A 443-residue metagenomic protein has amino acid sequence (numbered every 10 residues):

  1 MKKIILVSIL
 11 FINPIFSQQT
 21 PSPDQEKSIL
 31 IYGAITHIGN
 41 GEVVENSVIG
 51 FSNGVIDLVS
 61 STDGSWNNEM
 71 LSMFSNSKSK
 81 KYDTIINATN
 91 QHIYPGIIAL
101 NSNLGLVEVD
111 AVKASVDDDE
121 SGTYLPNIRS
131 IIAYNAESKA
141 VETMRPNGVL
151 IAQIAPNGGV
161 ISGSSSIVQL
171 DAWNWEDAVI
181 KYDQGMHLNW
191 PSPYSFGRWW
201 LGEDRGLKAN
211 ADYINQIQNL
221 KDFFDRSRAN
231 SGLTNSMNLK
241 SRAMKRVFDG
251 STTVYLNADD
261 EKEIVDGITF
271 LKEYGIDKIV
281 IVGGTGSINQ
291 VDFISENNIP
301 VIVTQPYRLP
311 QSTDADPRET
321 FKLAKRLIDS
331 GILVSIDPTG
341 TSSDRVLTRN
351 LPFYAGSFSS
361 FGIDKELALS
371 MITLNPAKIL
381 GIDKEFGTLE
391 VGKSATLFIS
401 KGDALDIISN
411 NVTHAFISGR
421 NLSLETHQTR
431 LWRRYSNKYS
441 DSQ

Functional and structural regions predicted by a protein language model:
M1, S17-K78, D83, Q91: N-terminal metal-binding scaffold of metallo-dependent hydrolase/deaminase domains
K3-N13: Sec-dependent N-terminal signal peptides
Q19-P23, T36-V48, S60-N68, D364-I372 (+1 more regions): Acidic, glycine-enriched loop/beta-strand segments at the rims of small-molecule binding/catalytic pockets
E26-I31, W66-I131, P146: Replace "His-x-His-based motif
G33, V109-D110, S115-N127, T253 (+3 more regions): His/Asp/Glu-enriched, well-ordered alpha-helical/loop segment that forms or immediately abuts the divalent-metal
A34, I49, G54, N90 (+10 more regions): Divalent metal-coordination and catalytic microenvironments
N46, S231-E319, K378-L380, K401 (+1 more regions): Active-site core of metal-dependent hydrolases
N147-V265, T269-K278: Polyanionic/metal-chelating signatures
